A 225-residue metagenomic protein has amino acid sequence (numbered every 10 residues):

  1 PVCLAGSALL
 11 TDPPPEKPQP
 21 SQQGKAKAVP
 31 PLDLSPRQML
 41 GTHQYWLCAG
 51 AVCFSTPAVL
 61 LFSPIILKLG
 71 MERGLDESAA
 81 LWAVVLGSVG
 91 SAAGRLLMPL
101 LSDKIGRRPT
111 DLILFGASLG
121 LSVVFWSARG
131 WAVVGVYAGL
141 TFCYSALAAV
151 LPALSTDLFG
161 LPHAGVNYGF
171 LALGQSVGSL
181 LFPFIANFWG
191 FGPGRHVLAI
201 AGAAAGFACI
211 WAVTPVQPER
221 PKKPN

Functional and structural regions predicted by a protein language model:
P1-G24, G206-T214: C-terminal membrane-cytosol helix-exit motif in multi-pass small-molecule transporters
D12-D33, E219-N225: Flexible cytoplasmic inter-helical loops of multi-pass small-molecule transporters
R37-P99, F182: Extracytoplasmic gate region of multi-pass secondary transporters
P109-V124: Structural signature of the two symmetry-related core transmembrane helices
S127-V136: Helix-loop junctions at membrane interfaces in 12-TM secondary transporters
A146-F159: Intracellular juxtamembrane helix-capping segments at the cytosolic ends of symmetry-related transmembrane helices
L158-G190: A late C-terminal transmembrane helix in Major Facilitator Superfamily
A186-G202: A membrane-interface helix-boundary motif in multi-pass transporters
